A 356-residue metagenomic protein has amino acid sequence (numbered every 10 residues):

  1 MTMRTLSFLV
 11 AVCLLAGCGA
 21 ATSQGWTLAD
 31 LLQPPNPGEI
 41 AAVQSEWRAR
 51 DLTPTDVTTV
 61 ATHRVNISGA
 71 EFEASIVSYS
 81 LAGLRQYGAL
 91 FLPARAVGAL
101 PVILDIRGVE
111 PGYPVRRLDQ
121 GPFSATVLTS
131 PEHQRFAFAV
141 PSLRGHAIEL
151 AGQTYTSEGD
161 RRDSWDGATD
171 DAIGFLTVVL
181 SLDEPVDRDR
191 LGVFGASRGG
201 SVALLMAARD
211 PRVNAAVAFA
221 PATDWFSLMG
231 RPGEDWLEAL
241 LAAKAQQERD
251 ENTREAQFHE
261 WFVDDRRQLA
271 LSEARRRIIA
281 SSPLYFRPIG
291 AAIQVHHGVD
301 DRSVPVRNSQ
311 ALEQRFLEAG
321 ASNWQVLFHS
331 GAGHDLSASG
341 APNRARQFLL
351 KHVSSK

Functional and structural regions predicted by a protein language model:
G19-A21: Bacterial signal peptide processing site
R50-A96: N-terminal cap/lid segment of alpha/beta-hydrolase-fold proteins
G98-E110: Short beta-strand element of the alpha/beta-hydrolase
V109-L182: Cap/lid segment of the alpha/beta-hydrolase catalytic domain
G174-L237: Primarily recognizes the serine-hydrolase "nucleophile elbow" in alpha/beta-hydrolase and SGNH/GDSL folds
P221-A222, S227-Y285: Mobile cap/lid helix-loop segments that gate and shape the active-site cleft of serine hydrolases
I289, V295-H297, D301: Short beta-strand/loop motif that positions the catalytic acidic residue of the alpha/beta-hydrolase fold
S303, R307-K356: C-terminal catalytic histidine-bearing segment of alpha/beta-hydrolase fold enzymes
